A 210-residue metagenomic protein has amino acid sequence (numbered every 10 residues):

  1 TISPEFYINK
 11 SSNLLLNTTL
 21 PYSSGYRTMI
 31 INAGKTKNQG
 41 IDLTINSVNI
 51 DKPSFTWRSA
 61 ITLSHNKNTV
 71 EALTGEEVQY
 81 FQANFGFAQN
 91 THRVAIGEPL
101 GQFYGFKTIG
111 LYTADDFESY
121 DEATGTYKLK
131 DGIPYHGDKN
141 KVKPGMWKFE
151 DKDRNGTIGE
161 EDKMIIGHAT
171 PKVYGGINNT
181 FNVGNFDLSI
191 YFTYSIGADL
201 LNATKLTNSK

Functional and structural regions predicted by a protein language model:
I2-I8, Q39-N49, W57-H65, G175-F181 (+1 more regions): Membrane-embedded beta-strands that build the outer-membrane beta-barrel scaffold
I2-S3, S12-N17, L188-I190, D199-N202: Extended hydrophobic-aromatic, low-complexity segments
Y7-D51, W147-F149, D162-I165: Outer membrane beta-barrel strand-and-loop segments of large Gram-negative receptors, especially TonB-dependent
K10-L14, Y26-R27, D51, K67-L73 (+1 more regions): Gram-negative outer-membrane beta-barrel proteins
I31, I50-G167, T207-K210: Conserved small-residue
T69, N182-K210: C-terminal beta-signal and adjacent terminal beta-strands/loops of Gram-negative outer-membrane beta-barrel proteins
D151-D153, A169-T170, T180, N185-D187: Segments forming glycine/polar-rich beta-alpha architectures that bind adenosine-containing cofactors
G159-D162, Y174-N178: Short, hydrophobic/aromatic alpha-helical segments in well-folded domains
